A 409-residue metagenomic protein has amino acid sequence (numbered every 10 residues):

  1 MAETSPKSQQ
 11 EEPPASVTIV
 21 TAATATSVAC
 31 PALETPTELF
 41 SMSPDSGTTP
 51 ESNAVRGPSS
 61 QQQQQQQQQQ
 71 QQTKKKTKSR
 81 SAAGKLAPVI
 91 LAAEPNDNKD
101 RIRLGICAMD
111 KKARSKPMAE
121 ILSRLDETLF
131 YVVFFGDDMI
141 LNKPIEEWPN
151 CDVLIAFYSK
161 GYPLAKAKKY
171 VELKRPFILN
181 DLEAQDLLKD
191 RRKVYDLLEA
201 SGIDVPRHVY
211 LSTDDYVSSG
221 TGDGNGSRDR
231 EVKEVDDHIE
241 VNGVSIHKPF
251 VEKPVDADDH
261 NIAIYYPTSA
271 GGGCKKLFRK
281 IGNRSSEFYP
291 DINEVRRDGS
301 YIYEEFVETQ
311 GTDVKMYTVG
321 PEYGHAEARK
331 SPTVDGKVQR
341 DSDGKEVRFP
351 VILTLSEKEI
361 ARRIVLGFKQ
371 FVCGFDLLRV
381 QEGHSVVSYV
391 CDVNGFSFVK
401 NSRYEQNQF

Functional and structural regions predicted by a protein language model:
A2-T4, I19-A22, A32-P58, Q62-A108 (+6 more regions): Active-site nucleotide/adenylate-binding loops and adjacent lid/helix of ATP-dependent enzymes
P117-F130: A short, Lys/Arg-enriched amphipathic alpha-helix followed by its capping loop at the start of a domain
V133-E172, E183-L187: N-terminal glycine-rich "phosphate-gripper" loop used for MgATP/nucleotide binding and carboxylate activation
S159-G161, V255-A257, F396: Short glycine-rich anion-binding loops that position phosphate/pyrophosphate groups of nucleotides and phosphorylated
F250, G324-H325, C373, V387-D392: Protein kinase-like catalytic core scaffold
N261-Y266, D313-K315, E327-K330, G336-Q339: A short secondary-structure junction signal
R296-Y301, E305-F306, G311, T318 (+1 more regions): A long amphipathic alpha-helix within ATP-dependent nucleotide-binding catalytic cores
K369-Q370, R379-F409: C-terminal active-site "lid" helix and adjoining low-complexity regulatory extension at the edge of ATP-using catalytic
